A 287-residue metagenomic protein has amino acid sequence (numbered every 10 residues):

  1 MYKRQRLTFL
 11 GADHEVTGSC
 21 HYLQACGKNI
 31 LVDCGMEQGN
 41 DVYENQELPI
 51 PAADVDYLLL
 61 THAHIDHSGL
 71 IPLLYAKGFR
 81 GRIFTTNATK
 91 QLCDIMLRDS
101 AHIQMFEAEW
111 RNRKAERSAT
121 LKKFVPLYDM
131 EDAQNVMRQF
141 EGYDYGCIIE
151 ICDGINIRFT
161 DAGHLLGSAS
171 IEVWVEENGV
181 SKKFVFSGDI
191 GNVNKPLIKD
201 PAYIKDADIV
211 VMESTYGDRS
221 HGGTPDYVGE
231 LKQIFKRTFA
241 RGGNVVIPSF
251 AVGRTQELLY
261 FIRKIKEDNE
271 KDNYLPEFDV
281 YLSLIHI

Functional and structural regions predicted by a protein language model:
M1-Q5, I285-I287: Conserved small/polar residues in nucleotide/adenosyl-binding loops
R4-L59, S68, Y75-T255, R263-N273: His/Asp/Glu-rich metal-coordinating catalytic cores of metallo-dependent phosphodiesterases/hydrolases acting on
H62: Active-site recognition of the HExxH zinc-binding catalytic motif
R82-A88, F278-I285: Short internal beta-strands
Y260: Phosphate-binding glycine-rich/basic clefts of nucleotide- and phosphate-handling proteins, predominantly
